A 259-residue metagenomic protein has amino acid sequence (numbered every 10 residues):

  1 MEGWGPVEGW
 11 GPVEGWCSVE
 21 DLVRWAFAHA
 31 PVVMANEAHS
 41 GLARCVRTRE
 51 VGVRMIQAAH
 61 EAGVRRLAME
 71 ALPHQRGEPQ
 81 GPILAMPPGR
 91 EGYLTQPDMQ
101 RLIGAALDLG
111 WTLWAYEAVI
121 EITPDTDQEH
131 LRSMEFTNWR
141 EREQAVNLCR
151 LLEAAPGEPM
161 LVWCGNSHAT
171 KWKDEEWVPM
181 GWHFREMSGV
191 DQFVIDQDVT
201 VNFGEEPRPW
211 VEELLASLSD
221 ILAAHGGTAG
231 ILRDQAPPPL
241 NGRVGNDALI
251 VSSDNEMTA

Functional and structural regions predicted by a protein language model:
M1-A259: Compositional signal for N-terminal targeting/processing segments
